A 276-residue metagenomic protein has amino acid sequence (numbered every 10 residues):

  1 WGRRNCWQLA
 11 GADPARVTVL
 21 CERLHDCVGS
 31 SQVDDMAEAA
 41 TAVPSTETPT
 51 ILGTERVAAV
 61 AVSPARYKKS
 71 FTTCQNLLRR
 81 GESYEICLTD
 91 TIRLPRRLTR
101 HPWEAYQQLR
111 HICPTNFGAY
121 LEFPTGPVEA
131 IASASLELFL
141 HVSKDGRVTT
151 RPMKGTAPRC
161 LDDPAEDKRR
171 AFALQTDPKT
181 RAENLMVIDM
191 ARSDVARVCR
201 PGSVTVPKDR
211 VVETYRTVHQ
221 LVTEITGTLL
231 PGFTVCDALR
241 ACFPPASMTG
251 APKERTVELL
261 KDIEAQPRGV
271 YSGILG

Functional and structural regions predicted by a protein language model:
W1-G276: Extended alpha-helical targeting/anchoring segments, especially N-terminal organellar/secretory targeting helices
